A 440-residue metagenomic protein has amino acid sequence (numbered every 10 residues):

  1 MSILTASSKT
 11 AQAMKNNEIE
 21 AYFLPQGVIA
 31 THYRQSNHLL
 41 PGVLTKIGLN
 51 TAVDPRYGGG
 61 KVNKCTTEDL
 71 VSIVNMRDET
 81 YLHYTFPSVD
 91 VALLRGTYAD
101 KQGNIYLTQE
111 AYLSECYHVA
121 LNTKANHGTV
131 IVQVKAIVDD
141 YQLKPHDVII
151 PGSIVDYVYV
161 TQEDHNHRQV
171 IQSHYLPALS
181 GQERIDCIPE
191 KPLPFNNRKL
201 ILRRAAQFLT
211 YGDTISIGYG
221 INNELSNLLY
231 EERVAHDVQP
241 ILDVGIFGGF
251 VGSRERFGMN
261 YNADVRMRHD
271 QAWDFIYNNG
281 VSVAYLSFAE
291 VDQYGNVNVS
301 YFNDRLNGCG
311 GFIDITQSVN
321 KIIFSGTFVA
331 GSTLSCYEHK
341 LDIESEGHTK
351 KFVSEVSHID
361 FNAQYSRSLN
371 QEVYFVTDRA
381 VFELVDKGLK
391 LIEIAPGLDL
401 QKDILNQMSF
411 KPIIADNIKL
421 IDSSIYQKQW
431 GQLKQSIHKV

Functional and structural regions predicted by a protein language model:
M1-D186, R254-Q432: Conserved phosphate- and dinucleotide-binding cores of soluble alpha/beta proteins, encompassing both enzyme active
M1-V28, Q182-D264: N-terminal active-site beta-alpha-beta segment that forms phosphate/nucleotide-binding and substrate-recognition loops
L93, I217, K439-V440: N-terminal low-hydrophobic presequence detector
G431-V440: Long, compositionally biased
